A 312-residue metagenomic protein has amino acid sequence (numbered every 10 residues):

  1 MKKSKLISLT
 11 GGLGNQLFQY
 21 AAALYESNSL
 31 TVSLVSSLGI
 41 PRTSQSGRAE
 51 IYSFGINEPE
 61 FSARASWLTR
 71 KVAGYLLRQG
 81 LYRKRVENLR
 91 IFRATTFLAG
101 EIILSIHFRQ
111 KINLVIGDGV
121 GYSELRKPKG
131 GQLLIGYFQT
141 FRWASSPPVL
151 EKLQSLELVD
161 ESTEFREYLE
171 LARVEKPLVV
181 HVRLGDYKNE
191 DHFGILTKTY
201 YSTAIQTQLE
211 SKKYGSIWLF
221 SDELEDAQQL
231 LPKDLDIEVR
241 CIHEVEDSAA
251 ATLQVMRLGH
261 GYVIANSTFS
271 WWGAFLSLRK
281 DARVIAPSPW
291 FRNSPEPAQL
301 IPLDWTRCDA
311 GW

Functional and structural regions predicted by a protein language model:
K2-L6: Extreme N-terminal starter segment of soluble prokaryotic enzymes
S8-F18: A short, glycine/small-residue-rich beta-strand->loop->alpha-helix junction that serves as a flexible
L13, T207-S294, L300: Donor-binding and catalytic core of enzymes assembling or modifying cell-surface/extracellular glycoconjugates
G14-Q16, P41-S46, R142-A144, Y187-E190 (+3 more regions): Short catalytic/ligand-binding loop motif for oxyanion handling, primarily in non-cytosolic enzymes, centered on
F18-E26: Short amphipathic alpha-helix
V32-R42: A short beta-strand-loop structural module common to alpha/beta enzyme folds
R48-K213: Secretory-pathway luminal glycosyltransferase catalytic domains
R292-W312: Leloir-type glycosyltransferase catalytic cores
